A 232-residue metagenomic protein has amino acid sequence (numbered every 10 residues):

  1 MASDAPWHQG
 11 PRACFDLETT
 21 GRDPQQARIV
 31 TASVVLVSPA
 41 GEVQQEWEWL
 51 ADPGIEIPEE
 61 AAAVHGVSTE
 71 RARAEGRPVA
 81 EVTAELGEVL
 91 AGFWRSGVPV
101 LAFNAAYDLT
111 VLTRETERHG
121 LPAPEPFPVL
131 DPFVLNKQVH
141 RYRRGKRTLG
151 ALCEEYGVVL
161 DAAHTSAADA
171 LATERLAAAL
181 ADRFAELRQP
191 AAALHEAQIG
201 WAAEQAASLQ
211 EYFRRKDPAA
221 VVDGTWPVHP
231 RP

Functional and structural regions predicted by a protein language model:
M1-V30, V37-Q45, V67-P232: DEDD superfamily 3′-5′ metal-dependent exonuclease/proofreading module
S33, L50-P53, F133: Residues at the C-termini of beta-strands that transition into short coil/loop
Q45-H65: Short, surface-exposed acidic-centric catalytic microdomains
